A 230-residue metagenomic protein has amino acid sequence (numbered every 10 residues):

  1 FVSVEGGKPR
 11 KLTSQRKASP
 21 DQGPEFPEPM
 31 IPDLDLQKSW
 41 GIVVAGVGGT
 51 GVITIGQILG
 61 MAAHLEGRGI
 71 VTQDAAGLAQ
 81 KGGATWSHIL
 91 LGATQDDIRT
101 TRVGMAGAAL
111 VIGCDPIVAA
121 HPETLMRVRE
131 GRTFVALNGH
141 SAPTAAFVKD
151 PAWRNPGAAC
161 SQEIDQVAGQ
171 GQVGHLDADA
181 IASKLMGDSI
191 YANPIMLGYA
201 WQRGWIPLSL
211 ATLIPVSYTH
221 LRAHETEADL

Functional and structural regions predicted by a protein language model:
V2-A45, T50-E225: Active-site cofactor/cluster-binding pocket
E227-L230: N-terminal low-complexity segments that are often proline-rich with Ser/Thr-Pro
